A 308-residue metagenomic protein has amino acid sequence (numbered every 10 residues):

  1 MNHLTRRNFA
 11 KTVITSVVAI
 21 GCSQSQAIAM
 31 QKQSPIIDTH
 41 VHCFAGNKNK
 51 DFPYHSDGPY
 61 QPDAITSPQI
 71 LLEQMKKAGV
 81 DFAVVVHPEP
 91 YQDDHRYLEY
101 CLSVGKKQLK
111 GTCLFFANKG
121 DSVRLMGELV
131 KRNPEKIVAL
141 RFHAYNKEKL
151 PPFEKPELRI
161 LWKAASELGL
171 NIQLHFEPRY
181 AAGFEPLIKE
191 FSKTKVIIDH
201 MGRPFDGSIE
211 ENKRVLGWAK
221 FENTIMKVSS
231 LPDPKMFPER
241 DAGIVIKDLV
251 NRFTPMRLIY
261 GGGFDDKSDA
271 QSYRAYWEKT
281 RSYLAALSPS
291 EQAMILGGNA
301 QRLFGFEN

Functional and structural regions predicted by a protein language model:
H3-I20, S34-T39, Q61-F82, M226 (+3 more regions): Mid-to-C-terminal alpha-helical segments outside catalytic/metal-binding sites
S23-G46: C-terminal segment of N-terminal export signals and the immediately downstream linker at the start of the mature
I37-T39, V86, R141, I197-D199 (+2 more regions): Active-site neighborhood of phospho(di)ester-bond hydrolases with catalytic His/Asp-centered motifs
H42, G202, L231-P232, D265: Catalytic metal-binding/acid-base residues of hydrolase active sites
F44-Q69, Q74-D81, R132-A144, T194-K195 (+2 more regions): Active-site gating loops and adjacent loop-to-helix segments of metal-dependent hydrolytic enzymes
N49, F184-E185, G207-N212, M236-I246 (+1 more regions): Histidine/acidic-residue-rich catalytic or RNA/ligand-binding cores of hydrolases and nuclease-related proteins
S67-I70, D94-Y97, D121-G127, A181-F184 (+2 more regions): Alpha-helical scaffolding within the catalytic cores of extracellular/periplasmic polymer-degrading hydrolases
F82, Y91-R179, P186, K220 (+2 more regions): Active-site gating/metal-coordination segments in enzymes
